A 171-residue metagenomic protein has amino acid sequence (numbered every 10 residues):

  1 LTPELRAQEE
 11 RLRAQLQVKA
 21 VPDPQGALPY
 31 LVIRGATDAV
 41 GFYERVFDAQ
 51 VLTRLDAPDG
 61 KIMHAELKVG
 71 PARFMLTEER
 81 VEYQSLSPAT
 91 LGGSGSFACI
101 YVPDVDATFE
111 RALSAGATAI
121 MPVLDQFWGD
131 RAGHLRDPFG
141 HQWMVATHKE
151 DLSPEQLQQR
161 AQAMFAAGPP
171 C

Functional and structural regions predicted by a protein language model:
T2-Y30, V40-R136, A146-C171: Vicinal oxygen chelate
I33-T37: Short acidic-aromatic low-complexity motifs
F139: C-terminal catalytic core of tyrosine-transesterase DNA break-rejoin enzymes
